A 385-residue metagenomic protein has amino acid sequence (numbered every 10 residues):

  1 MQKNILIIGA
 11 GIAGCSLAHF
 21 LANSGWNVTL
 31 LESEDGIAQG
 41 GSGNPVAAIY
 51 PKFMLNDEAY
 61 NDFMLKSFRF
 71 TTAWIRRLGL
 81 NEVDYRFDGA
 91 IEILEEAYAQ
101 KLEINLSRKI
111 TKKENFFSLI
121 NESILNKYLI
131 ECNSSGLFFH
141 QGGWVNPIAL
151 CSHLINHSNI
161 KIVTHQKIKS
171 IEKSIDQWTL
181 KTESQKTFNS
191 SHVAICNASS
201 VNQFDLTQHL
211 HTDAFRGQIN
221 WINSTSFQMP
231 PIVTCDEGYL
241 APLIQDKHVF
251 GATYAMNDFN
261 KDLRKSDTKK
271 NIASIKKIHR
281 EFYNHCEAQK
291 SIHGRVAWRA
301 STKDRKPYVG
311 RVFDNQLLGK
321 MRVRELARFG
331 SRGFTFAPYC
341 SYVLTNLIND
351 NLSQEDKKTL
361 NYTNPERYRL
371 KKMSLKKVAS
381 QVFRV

Functional and structural regions predicted by a protein language model:
M1-I5: Extreme N-terminal leader/targeting segments of oxidoreductases
L6, A13-S24, S33, G41-F53 (+2 more regions): Active-site substrate-recognition segment that forms the wall of the catalytic cavity or substrate channel
T29: Conserved beta-strand positions in the Rossmann-like core of class I SAM-dependent methyltransferases
V46-Y128: Dinucleotide-binding Rossmann-like beta1-alpha1 core, especially the glycine-rich loop that anchors the ADP
L55, N81-E92, S118-I155, T253-N257 (+1 more regions): Helix-loop-beta segment of a Rossmann-like dinucleotide-binding subdomain
N56-S67, E95-A99, L137-H153, D262-D267 (+1 more regions): Short beta-strand to alpha-helix junction loop
L137-S184, F188, H192, C196-N197: Helical element adjacent to the flavin cofactor pocket in flavoenzyme catalytic cores
C286-V385: C-terminal catalytic lobe of FAD-dependent flavoproteins
